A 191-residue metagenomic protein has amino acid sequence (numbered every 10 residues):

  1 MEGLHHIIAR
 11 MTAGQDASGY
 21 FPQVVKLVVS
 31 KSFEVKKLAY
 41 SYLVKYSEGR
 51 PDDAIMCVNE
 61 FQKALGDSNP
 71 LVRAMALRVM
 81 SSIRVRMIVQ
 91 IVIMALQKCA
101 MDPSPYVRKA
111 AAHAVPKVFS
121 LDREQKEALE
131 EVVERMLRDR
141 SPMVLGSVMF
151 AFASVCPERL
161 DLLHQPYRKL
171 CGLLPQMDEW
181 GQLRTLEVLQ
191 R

Functional and structural regions predicted by a protein language model:
M1-Y20, V25-R191: Extended alpha-solenoid helical-repeat scaffolds
